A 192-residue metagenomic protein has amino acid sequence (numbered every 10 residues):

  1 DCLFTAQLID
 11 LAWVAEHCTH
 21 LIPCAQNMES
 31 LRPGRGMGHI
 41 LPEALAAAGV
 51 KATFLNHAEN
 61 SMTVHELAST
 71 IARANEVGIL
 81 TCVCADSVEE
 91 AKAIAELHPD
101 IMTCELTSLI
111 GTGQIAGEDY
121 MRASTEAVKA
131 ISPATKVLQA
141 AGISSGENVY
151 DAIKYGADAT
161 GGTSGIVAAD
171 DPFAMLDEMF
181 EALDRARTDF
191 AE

Functional and structural regions predicted by a protein language model:
D1-C18, I22, N27: A short aromatic-anchored loop/beta-hairpin motif
Q7, L45, E105, A152 (+2 more regions): Conserved, mostly hydrophobic/aromatic
T19-E76: Glycine/small-residue-rich loop that forms an oxyanion/phosphate-binding "nest" at active or ligand-binding sites
T19-M28, E76-C82, I131-A140: Short beta-strand/loop segments at the ligand-binding rim of alpha/beta enzyme cores
L31, G38, P99-E126, T135 (+2 more regions): Glycine/Thr-rich beta-alpha phosphate-binding loop at enzyme active sites
I40, A85-H98, S132, L138 (+1 more regions): Catalytic cores of alpha/beta
K51-M62, I101-Q114, Y155-L176: Glycine-rich phosphate-binding active-site loops on the catalytic face of alpha/beta enzymes
A68-E76, A116-E118, S164-E192: C-terminal helical cap(s) of enzyme catalytic domains, especially alpha/beta-barrels
